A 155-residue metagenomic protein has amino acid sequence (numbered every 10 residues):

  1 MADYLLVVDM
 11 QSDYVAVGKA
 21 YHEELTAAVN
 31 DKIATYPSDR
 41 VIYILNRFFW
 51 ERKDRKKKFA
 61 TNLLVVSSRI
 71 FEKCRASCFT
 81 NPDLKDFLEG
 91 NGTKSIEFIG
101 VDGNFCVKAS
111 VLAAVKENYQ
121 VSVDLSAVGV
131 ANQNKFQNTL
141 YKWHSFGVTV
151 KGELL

Functional and structural regions predicted by a protein language model:
M1-R75, K85-D86, G90-K94, V148-T149: Active-site acidic carboxylates
G18-H22, I99-N104: Short, glycine-rich nucleotide/cofactor-binding loops
A28-Y36, F105-K116: Histidine-anchored nucleotide/phosphate-binding helix
K53-K57, K108, Q137-L140: Short, surface-exposed alpha-helical segments at coil->helix boundaries
N62-F71, A131-L155: Structural recognition of alpha->loop->beta junctions
R75, D102, L154-L155: Short beta->alpha linker loops
S77-N81: S-adenosyl-L-methionine/SAH cofactor-binding core of RNA-modifying enzymes
E97-G100, N118-Q133: A short glycine-rich beta-strand->turn/loop micro-motif centered on a GG-aromatic cluster
